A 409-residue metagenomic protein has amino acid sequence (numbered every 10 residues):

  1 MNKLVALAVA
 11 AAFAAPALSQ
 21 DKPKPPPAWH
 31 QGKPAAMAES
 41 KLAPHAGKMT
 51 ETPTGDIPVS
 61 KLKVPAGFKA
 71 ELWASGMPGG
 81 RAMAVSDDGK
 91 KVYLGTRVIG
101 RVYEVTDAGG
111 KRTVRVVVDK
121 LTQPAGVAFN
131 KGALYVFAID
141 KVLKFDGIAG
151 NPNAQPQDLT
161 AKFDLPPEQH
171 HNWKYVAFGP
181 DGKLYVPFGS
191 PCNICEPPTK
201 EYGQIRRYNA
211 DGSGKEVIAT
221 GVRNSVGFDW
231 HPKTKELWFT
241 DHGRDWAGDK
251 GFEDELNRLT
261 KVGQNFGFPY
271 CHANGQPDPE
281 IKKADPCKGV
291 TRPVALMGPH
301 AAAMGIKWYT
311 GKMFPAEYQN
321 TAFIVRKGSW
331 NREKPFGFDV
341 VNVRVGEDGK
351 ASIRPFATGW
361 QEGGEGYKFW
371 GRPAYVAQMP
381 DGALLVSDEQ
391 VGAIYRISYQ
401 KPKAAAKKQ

Functional and structural regions predicted by a protein language model:
A14-A15: N-terminal signal peptide c-region/cleavage motif recognized by signal peptidases
K22-P65, W173, S190-N193, Y208-S213 (+5 more regions): Beta-propeller domain segments
K69, G76-G79, V98, T113 (+11 more regions): Beta-rich catalytic cores
L72-M77, R115-L121, L159-E168, V217-G221 (+3 more regions): Surface loop/turn motifs at the tips and blade-to-blade linkers of beta-strand repeat domains
A74, A84-V85, A128, A177 (+3 more regions): Conserved beta-strand position repeated across blades of beta-propeller domains
R101-E104, K141-L143, Q204-R206, E255-N257 (+2 more regions): A short loop-to-beta-strand structural motif that recurs across blades of beta-propeller domains
V114-V117, Q123, A128-N130, D140-G179 (+3 more regions): Asp-box/WD-like beta-propeller blade repeats and closely related beta-sheet repeat scaffolds
